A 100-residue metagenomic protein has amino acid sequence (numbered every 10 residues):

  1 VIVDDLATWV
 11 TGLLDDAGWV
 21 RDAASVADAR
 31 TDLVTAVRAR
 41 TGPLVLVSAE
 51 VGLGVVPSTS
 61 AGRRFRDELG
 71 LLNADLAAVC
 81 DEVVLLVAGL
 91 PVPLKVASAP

Functional and structural regions predicted by a protein language model:
D5: Fold-independent oxyanion-binding glycine-rich loops and adjacent beta-strand/coil segments at enzyme active sites
T8-P100: Replace "adjacent to P-loop NTPase cores in ATP/GTP-dependent enzymes" with "adjacent to NTP-binding cores
